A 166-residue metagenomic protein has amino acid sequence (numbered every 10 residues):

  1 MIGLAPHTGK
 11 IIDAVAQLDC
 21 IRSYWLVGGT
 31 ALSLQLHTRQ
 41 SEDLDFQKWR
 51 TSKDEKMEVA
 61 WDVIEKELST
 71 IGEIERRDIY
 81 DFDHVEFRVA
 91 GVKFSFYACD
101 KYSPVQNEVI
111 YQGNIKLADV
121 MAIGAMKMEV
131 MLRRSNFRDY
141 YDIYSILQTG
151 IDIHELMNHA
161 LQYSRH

Functional and structural regions predicted by a protein language model:
M1-H166: Compositionally biased terminal segments of proteins
